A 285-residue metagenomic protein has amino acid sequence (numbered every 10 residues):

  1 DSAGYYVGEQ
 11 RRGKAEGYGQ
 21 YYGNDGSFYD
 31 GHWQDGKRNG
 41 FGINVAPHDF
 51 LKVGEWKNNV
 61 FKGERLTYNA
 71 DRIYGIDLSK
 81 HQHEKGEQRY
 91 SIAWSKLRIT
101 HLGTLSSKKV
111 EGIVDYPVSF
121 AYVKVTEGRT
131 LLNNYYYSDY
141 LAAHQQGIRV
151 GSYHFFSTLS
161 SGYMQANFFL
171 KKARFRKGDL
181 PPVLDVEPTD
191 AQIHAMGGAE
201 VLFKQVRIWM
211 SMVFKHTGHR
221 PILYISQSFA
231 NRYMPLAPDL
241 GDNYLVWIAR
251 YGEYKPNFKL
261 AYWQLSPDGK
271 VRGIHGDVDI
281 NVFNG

Functional and structural regions predicted by a protein language model:
G4-E16, F28-N39, L51-K62: Conserved anchor residues at repeat-unit boundaries in beta-strand-based tandem repeats, strongest for the MORN repeat
N58-R89, D239-G285: Functionally critical loop-and-helix segments that line ligand-binding/catalytic clefts of soluble enzyme domains
V60-G128: Boundary/entry segment of secreted carbohydrate-active catalytic domains
Y74-D77, S119-K124, R149-H154, L180-V186 (+3 more regions): Structural recognition of the beta-strand scaffold that forms the well-ordered cores of secreted hydrolase catalytic
Q82, E87-T100, E111, G162-R174 (+1 more regions): Alpha-helical scaffold elements lining the catalytic groove of polysaccharide deacetylases
V125-T130, S152-L159, Q192-V201: Second-shell loop/turn segments in exported
L131-Y153: Aromatic-lined substrate-binding rim segments of carbohydrate-active enzymes
L180-N257: Catalytic domains of cell-wall/extracellular-matrix polysaccharide-remodeling enzymes, centered on de-N-acetylation
